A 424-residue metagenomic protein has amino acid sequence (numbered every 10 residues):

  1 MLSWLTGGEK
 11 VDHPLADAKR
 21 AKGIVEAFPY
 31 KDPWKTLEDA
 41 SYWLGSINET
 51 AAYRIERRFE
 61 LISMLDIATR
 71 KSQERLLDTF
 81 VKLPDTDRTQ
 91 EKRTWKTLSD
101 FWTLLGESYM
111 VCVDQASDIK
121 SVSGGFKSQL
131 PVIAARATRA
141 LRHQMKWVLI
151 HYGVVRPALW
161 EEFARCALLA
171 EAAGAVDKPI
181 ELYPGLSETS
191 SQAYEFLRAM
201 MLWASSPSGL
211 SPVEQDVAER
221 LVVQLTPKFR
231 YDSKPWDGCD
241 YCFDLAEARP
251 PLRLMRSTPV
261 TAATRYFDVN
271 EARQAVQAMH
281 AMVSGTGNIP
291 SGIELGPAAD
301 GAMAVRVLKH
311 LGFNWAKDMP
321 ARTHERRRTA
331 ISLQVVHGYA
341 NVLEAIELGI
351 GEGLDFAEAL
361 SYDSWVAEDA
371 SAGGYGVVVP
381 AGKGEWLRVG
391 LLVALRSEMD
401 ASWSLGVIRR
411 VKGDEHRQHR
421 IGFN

Functional and structural regions predicted by a protein language model:
M1-E161: Generic N-terminal leader/targeting and pre-domain segments
D12, D17, D32, D39 (+19 more regions): Acidic-enriched, low-complexity/disordered segments with a strong bias for Aspartate over Glutamate
R20, R57-R58, R70, R75 (+19 more regions): Arginine residue identity/basic-tract feature
Q73, Q90, Q115, Q129 (+7 more regions): Residue-identity detector for glutamine
W160-V335: Extended, domain-scale alpha-helical bundle/helix-rich regions
G301-N424: Short strand-loop-strand
